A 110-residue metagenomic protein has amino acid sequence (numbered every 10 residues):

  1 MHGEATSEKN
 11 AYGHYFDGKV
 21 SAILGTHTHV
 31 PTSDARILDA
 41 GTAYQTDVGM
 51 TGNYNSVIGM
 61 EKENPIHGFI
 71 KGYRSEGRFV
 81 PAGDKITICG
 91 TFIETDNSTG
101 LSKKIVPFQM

Functional and structural regions predicted by a protein language model:
M1-G3: Active-site rim beta-loop-alpha module in soluble metabolic enzymes
T6-R78: Conserved beta-sheet core of the metallophosphoesterase superfamily
N64-M110: A short C-terminal boundary segment appended to hydrolase-like catalytic domains
